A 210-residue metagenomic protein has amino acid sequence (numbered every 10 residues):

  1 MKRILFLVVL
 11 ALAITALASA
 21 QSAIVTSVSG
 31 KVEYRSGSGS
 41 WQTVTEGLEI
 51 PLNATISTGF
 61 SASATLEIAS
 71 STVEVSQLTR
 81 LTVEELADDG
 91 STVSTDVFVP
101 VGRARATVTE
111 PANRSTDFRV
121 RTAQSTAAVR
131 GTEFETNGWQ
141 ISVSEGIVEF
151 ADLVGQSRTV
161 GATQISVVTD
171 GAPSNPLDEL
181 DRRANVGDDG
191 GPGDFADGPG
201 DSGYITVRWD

Functional and structural regions predicted by a protein language model:
M1-I4: Positively charged n-region of N-terminal signal peptides that target proteins for export
L7-T15: Bacterial N-terminal signal peptides
T15-Q21: Extreme N-terminus of proteins, especially the signal/transit-peptide cleavage junction and the first residues
Q21-S63, E67-I165, T169-D210: Flexible, surface-exposed loop/linker segments and immediately adjacent secondary-structure boundaries
